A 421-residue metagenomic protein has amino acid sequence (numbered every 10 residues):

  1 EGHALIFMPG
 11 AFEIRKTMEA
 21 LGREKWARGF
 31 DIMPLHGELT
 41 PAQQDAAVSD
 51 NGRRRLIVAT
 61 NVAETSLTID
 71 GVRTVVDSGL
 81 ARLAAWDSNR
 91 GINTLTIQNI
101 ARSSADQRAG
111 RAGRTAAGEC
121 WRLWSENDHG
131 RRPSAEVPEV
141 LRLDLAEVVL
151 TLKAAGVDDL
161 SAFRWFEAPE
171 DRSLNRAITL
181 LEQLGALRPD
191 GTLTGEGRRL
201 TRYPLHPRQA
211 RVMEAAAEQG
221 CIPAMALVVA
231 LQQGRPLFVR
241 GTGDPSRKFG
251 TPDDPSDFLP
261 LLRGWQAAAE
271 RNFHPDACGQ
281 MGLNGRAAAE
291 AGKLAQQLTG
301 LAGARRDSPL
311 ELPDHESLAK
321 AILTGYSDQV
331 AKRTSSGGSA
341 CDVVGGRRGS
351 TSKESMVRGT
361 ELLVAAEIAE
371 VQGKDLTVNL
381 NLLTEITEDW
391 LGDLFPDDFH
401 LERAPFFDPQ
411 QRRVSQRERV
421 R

Functional and structural regions predicted by a protein language model:
E1-V212, Q219, R305-D307, S350 (+2 more regions): P-loop NTPase motor module signature
P138, E167, E214-A215, L231 (+1 more regions): Residue-level signal for alpha-helical context at structural boundaries
L187, P223-R348, T360-R421: Acidic, serine/threonine- and proline-rich low-complexity intrinsically disordered segments
V357: Extracellular interaction modules
